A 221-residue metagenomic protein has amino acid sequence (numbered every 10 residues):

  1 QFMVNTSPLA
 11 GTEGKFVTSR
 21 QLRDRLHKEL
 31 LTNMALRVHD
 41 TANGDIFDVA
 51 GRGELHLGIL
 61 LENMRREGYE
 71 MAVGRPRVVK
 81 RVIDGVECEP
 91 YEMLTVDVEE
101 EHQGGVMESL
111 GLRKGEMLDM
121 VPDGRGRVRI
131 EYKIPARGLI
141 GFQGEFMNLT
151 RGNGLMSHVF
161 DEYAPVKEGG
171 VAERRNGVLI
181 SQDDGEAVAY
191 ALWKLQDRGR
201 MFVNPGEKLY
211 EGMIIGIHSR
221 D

Functional and structural regions predicted by a protein language model:
Q1-D221: Accessory interaction regions appended to the cores of large information-processing enzymes
